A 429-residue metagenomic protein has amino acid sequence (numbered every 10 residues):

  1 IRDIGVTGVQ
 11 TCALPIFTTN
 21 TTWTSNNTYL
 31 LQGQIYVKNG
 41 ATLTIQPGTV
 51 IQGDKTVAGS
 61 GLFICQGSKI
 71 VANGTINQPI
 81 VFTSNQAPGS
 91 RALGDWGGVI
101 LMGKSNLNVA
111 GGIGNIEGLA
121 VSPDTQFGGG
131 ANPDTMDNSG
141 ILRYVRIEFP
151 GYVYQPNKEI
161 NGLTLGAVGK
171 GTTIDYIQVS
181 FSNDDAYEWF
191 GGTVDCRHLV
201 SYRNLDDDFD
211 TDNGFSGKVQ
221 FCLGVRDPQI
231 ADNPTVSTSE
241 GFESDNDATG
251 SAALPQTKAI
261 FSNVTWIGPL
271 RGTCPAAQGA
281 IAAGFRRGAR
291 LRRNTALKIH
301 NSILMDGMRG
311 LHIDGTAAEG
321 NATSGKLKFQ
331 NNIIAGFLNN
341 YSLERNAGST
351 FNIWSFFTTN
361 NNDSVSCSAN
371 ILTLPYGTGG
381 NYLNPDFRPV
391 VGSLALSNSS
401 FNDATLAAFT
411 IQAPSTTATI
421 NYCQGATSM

Functional and structural regions predicted by a protein language model:
I1-C12: Single conserved hydrophobic/aromatic residue that forms the stacking wall/gate of nucleotide- or nucleobase-binding
A13-L43, D54-G67, G74, T83-D184 (+2 more regions): Extracellular beta-rich repeat passengers
Q78-P79: Glycine-rich loop(s) and the adjacent beta-strand/alpha-helix scaffold that form part
